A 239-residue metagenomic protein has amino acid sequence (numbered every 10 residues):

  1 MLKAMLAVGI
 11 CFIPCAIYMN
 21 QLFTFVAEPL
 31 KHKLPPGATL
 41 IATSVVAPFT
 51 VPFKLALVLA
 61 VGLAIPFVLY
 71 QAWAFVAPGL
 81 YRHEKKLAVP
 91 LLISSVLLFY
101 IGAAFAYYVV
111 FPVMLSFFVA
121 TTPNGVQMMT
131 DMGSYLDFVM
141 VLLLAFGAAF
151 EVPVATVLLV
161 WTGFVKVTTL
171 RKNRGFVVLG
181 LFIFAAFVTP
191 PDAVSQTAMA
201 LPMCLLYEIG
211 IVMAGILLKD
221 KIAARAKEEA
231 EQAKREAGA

Functional and structural regions predicted by a protein language model:
M1-A239: Membrane topogenic/interface segments and analogous intrinsically disordered interaction regions
